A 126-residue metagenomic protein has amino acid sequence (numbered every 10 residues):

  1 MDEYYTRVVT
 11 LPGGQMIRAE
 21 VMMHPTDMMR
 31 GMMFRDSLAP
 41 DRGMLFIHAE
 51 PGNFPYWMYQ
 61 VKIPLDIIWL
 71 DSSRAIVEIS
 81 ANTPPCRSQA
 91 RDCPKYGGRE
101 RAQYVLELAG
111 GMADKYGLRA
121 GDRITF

Functional and structural regions predicted by a protein language model:
M1-F126: Compact, glycine-rich, soluble single-domain proteins
